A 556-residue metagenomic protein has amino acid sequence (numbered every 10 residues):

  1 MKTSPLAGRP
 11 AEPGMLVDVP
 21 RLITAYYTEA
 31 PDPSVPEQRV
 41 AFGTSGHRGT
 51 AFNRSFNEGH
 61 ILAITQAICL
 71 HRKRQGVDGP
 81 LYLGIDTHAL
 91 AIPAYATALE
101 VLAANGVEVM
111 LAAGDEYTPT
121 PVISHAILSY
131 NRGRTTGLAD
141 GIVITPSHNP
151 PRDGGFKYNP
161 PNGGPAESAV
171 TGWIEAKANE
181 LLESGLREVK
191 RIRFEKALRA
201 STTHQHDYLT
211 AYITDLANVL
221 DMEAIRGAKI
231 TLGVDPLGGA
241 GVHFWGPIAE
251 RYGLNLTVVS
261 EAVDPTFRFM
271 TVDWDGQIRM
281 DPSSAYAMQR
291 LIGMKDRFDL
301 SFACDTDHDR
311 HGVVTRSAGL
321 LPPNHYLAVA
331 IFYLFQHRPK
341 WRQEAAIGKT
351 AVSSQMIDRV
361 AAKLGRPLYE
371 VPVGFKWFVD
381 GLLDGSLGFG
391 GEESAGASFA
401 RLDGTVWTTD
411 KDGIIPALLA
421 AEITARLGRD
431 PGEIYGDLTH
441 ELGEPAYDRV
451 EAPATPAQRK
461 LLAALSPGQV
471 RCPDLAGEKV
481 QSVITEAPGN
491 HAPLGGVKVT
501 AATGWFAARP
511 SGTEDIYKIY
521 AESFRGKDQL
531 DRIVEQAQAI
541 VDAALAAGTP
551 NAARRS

Functional and structural regions predicted by a protein language model:
K2-E100, A104, S129, R199-L232 (+2 more regions): An N-terminal, well-structured beta->alpha segment
K2-E12, G76-P161, D358: Ferredoxin-reductase
P13-G14, A25-Y27, E108-S124, R152 (+3 more regions): Phosphate-binding chemistry for phosphorylated carbohydrates and sugar-nucleotides
S34-T44, V189-R193, V258-T266, G512-T513: Flexible hinge/switch segments at interdomain interfaces of large molecular machines
E58-G59, Y117, V122, W505-A507: Metallocofactor- and cofactor-centric catalytic cores in central/energy metabolism, strongly enriched
G84, G141-S147, A303-D305, G390 (+1 more regions): Short beta-strand segments
R429-S556: Catalytic-core signal marking the mid-to-C-terminal active-site face
